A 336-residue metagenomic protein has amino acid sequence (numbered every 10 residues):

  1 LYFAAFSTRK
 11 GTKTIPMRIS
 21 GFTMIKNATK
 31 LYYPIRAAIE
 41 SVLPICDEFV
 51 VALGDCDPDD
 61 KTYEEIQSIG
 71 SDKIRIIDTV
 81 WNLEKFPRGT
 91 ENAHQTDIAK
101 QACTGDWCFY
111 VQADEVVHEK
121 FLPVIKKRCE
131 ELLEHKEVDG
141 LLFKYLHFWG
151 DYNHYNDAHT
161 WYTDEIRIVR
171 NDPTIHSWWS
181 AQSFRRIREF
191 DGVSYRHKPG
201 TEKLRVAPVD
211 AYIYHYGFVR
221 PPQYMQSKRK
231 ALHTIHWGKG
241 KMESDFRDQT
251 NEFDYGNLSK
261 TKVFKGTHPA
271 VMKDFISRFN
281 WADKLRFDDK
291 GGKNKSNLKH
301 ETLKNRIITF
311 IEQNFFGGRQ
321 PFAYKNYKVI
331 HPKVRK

Functional and structural regions predicted by a protein language model:
L1-P16: N-terminal amphipathic/basic-hydrophobic helices that include classical n-h-c signal peptides and signal-anchor
I15-E40: N-proximal low-complexity "stem/linker" segments adjacent to membrane-targeting elements
S20-F22, E48-V50, R75: A structural signal for isolated positions on well-ordered beta-strands in alpha/beta enzyme cores
A38-F49: Short, acidic, metal-binding catalytic loop of nucleotide-sugar glycosyltransferases
G54, P58-G105: Active-site-proximal specificity loops/subdomain of glycosyltransferases
G89-A93, D97, E119-K336: Catalytic-site signature of metal-activated, phosphate-bearing donor transferases, centered on the GT-A/GT-A-like
C108: Short aromatic/hydrophobic "clamp" motif used to bind/position activated sugar donors
Q112-V116: The conserved acidic donor/metal-binding loop of glycosyltransferases
